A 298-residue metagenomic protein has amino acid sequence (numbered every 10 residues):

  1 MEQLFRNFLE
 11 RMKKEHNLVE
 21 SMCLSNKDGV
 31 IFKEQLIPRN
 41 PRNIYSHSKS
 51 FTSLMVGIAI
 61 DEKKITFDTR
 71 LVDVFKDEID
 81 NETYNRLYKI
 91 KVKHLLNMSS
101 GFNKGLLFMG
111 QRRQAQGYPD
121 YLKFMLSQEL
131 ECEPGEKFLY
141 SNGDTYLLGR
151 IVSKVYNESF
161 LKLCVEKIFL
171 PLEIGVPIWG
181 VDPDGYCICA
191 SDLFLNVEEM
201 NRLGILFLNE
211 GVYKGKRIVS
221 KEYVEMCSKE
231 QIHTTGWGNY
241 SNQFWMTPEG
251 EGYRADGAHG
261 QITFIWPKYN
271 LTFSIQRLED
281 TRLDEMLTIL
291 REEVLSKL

Functional and structural regions predicted by a protein language model:
L4-P38, F67, F264, N270-S274: A short, well-structured edge-of-sheet supersecondary motif
H16, N26, G257-L298: Structured C-terminal helix/loop/strand segments within mature extracytoplasmic catalytic/sensor domains
D28, N43-D68, L95, L148-V152 (+1 more regions): Active-site SXXK
I37, E131-E133, D144-Y146, D182-I188: Flexible glycine/proline-enriched surface loops and loop-helix/loop-strand junctions
Y45, F138-Y140: Catalytic tyrosine of NAD(P)H-dependent dehydrogenase/reductases that use a Tyr as the general acid/base
K63-F102, S127, V155-L195: Active-site helix/loop module of the DD-peptidase/beta-lactamase fold, centered on the serine-lysine SxxK catalytic
L147-I151, C189-V212, Q261-Q276: Active-site-proximal alpha-helical segments within enzyme catalytic domains
V224-S274: Active-site Gly/Thr loop motif
